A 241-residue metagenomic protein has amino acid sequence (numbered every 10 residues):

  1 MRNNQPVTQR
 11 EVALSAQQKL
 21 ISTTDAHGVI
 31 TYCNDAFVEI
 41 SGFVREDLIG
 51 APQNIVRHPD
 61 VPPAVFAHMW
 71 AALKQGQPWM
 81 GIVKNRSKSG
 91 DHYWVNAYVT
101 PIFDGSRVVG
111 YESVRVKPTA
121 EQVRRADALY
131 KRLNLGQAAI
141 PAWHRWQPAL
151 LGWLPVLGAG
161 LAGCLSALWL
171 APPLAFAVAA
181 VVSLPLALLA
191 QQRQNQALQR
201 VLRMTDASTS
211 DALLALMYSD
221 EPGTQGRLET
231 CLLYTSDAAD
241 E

Functional and structural regions predicted by a protein language model:
I30-T31: Conserved hydrophobic beta-strand signature of PAS-family and PAS-like sensory domains
N34-F37: N-terminal capping loop/helix in small sensory signaling domains highlighted by a polar->aromatic N-x2-3-F motif
I49, R57-Q75: PAS/Per-ARNT-Sim sensory domains
A64, K74-Q77, V83-W94, V109: Per-ARNT-Sim (PAS) sensory domains and their PAS-associated C-terminal
F103-Q147: Sensory coupling linkers of modular signal transduction proteins
Q137-L202: Alpha-helical transmembrane segments and their helix-membrane boundary motifs
Q196-L233: HAMP signal relay modules and closely related sensory coiled-coil linkers that couple transmembrane inputs to cytosolic
Y234-E241: Conserved small/polar residues in nucleotide/adenosyl-binding loops
